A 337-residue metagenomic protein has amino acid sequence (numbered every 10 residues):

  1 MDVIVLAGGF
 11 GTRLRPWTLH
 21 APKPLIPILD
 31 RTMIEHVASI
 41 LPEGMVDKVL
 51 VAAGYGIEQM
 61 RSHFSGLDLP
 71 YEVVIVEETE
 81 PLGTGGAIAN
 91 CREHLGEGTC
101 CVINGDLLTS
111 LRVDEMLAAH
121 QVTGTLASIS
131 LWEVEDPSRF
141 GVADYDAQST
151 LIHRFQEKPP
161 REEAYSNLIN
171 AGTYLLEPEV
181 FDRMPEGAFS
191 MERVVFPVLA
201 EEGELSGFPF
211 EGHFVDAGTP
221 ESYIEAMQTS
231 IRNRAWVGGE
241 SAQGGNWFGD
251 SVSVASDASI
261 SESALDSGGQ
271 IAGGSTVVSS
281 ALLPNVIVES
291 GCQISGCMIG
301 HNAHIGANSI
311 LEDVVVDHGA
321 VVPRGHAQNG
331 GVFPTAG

Functional and structural regions predicted by a protein language model:
M1-R61: N-terminal glycine-rich phosphate-binding loop and ensuing alpha1 helix
L25, V142-Y145, F196, G207: A structural signal for short hydrophobic beta-strand segments in well-ordered beta-sheet cores
E35, G85, A89, G274 (+1 more regions): Glycine-rich phosphate-binding loop at the start of an alpha helix
L50-G54, S130-L131, M298: Short internal beta-strands
M60-A147, P185: Conserved beta-loop-beta/alpha segment of the NTase-like Rossmann-fold superfamily that binds/positions NTPs
C100-C101, L108, D114-Q121, W132-P137 (+1 more regions): Catalytic-core segments of class I nucleotidyltransferases/pyrophosphorylases that form NMP-activated intermediates
P185-G187, A200-N285: Extended, small-residue-rich solenoid/repeat segments and analogous flexible loops that form exposed scaffolds
G274, S279-G337: Glycine-rich hexapeptide-repeat left-handed beta-helix
